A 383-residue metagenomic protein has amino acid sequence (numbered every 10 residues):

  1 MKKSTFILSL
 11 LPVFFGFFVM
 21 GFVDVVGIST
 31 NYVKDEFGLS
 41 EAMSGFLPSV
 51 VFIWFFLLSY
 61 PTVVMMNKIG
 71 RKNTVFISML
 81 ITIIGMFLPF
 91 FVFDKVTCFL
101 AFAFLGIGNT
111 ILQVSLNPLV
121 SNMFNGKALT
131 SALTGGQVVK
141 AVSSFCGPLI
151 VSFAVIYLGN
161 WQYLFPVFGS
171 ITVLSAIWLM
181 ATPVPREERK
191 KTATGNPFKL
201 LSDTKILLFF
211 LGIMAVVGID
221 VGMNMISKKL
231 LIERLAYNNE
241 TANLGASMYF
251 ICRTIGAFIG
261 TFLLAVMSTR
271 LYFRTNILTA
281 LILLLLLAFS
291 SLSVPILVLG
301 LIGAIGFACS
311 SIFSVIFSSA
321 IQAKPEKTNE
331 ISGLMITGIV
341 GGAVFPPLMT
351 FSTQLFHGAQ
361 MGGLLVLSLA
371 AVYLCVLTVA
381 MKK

Functional and structural regions predicted by a protein language model:
L8-L39, N117, M223-K228: Extracytoplasmic
V26-G27, T204-A257: Extracytoplasmic gate region of multi-pass secondary transporters
S49-V63, S247-I259: Central cavity-lining transmembrane alpha-helices of secondary-active solute carriers, predominantly the Major
L57-V96: Conserved MFS/SLC helix-loop-helix module at the cytosolic interface between two early adjacent transmembrane helices
A101-V138: Cytoplasmic helix-loop-helix junction between adjacent transmembrane helices in 12-TM secondary transporters
I111-F124, S310-K324: Intracellular juxtamembrane helix-capping segments at the cytosolic ends of symmetry-related transmembrane helices
A132-E187: Helix-loop-helix hairpin linking two adjacent transmembrane segments in secondary transporters
R270-I316: C-terminal transmembrane helical hairpin of 12-TM major facilitator-type secondary transporters
